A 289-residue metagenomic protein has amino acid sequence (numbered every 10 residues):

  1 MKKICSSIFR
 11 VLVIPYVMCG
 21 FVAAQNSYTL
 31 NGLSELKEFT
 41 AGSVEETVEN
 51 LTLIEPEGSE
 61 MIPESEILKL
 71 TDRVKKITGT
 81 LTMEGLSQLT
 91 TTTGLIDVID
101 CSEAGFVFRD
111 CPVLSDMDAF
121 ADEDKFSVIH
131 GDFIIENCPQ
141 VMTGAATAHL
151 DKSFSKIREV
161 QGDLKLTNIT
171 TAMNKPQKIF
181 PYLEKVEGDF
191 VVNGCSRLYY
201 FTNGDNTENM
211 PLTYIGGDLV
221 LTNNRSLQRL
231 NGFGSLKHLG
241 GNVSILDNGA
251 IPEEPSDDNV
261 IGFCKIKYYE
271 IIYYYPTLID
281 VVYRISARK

Functional and structural regions predicted by a protein language model:
M1-T29: Bacterial Sec-dependent N-terminal signal peptides
N26-L33, E49-I62, I77-Q88, T93-L114 (+9 more regions): Concave beta-strand-loop units of leucine-rich repeat
Y28-T40, V44: Signal-peptide-cleavage-adjacent N-terminal segments of secreted and extracellular proteins
E38-F39, I67, D151-K152: Disulfide-braced loops of extracellular cysteine-rich modules
